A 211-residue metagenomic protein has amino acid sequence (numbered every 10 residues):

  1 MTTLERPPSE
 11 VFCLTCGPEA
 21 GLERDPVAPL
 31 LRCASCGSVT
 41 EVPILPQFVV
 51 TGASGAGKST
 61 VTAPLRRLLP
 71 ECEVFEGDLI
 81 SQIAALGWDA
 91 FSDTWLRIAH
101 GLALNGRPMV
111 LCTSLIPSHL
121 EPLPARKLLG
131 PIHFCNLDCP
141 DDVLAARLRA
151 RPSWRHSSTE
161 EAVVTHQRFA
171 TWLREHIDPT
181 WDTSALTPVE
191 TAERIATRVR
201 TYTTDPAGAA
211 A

Functional and structural regions predicted by a protein language model:
C13-C16, C33-C36: Short cysteine-rich clusters marking metal-coordination/redox-active sites
G17-A20, T40: Cys/His-rich microdomains that often coordinate metals
L22-L31: Short linker/helix segments within small regulatory modules
V50: Hydrophobic anchor at the beta1->P-loop junction of P-loop NTPases
G55-A56: ATP-binding Walker
S59-L104: Conserved substrate/cofactor phosphate-moiety recognition/catalytic segment in nucleotide-dependent phosphotransferases
G87-H133, D138: Glycine-rich phosphate-binding loop used to anchor ATP phosphates in small-molecule kinases, encompassing both
S153-R194, R200-A211: Small-molecule kinase domains that catalyze NTP-dependent phosphoryl transfer to phosphate-bearing small molecules
